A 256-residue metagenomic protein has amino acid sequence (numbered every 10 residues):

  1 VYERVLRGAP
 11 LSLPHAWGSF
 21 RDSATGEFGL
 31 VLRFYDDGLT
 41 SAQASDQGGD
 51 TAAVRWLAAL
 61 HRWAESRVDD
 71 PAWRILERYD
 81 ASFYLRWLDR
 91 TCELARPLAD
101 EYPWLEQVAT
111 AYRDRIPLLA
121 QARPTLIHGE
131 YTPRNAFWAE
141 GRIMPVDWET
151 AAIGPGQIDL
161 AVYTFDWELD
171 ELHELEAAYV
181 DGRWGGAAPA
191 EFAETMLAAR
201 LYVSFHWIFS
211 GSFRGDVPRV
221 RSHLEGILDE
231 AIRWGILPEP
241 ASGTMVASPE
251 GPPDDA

Functional and structural regions predicted by a protein language model:
V1-W73: ATP-binding pocket architecture of kinase catalytic cores
E27, V220-A256: Regulatory N- and C-terminal appendages and interdomain linkers associated with kinase/kinase-like NTP transferase
F28-L30, R62-E65, W87, L126 (+4 more regions): Catalytic cores of nucleotide-enabled group-transfer and carboxylate-activating enzymes in metabolic and assembly-line
G29-D46, E65-S66, R90-A95, L201-R219: A glycine-centered beta->alpha junction motif in the catalytic cores of kinase/phosphotransferase enzymes
A72-P117: Active-site catalytic-loop/activation-segment of kinase and kinase-like phosphoryl-transfer enzymes
Y102, G185-M196: Short, surface-exposed acidic
R113-I158, P253-A256: Active-site acidic catalytic loop and adjacent metal/ATP-binding pocket of ATP-dependent phosphoryl transfer enzymes
G156-G186, R200-W234: Active-site activation/catalytic loop segments of kinase-like enzymes and analogous catalytic loops in related
